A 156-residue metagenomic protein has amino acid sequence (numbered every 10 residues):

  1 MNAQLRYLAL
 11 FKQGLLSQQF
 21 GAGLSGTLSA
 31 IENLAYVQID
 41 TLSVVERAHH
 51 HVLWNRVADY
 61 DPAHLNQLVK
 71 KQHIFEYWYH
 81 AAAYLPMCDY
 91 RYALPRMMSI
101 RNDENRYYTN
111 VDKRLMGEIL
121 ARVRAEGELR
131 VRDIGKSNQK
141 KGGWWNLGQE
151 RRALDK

Functional and structural regions predicted by a protein language model:
M1-Q149: Phosphate-backbone binding and catalysis cores of DNA-processing enzymes
